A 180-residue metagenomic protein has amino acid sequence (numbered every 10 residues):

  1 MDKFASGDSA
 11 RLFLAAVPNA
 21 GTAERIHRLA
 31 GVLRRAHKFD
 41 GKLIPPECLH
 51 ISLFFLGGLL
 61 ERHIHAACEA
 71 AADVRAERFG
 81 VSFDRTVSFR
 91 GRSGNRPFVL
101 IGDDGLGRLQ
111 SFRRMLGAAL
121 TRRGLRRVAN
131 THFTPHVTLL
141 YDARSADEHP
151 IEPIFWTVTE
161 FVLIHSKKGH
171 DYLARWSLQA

Functional and structural regions predicted by a protein language model:
M1-A180: Histidine-dependent nucleotide/RNA phosphoesterase domain, centered on the 2H-phosphoesterase fold with its duplicated
